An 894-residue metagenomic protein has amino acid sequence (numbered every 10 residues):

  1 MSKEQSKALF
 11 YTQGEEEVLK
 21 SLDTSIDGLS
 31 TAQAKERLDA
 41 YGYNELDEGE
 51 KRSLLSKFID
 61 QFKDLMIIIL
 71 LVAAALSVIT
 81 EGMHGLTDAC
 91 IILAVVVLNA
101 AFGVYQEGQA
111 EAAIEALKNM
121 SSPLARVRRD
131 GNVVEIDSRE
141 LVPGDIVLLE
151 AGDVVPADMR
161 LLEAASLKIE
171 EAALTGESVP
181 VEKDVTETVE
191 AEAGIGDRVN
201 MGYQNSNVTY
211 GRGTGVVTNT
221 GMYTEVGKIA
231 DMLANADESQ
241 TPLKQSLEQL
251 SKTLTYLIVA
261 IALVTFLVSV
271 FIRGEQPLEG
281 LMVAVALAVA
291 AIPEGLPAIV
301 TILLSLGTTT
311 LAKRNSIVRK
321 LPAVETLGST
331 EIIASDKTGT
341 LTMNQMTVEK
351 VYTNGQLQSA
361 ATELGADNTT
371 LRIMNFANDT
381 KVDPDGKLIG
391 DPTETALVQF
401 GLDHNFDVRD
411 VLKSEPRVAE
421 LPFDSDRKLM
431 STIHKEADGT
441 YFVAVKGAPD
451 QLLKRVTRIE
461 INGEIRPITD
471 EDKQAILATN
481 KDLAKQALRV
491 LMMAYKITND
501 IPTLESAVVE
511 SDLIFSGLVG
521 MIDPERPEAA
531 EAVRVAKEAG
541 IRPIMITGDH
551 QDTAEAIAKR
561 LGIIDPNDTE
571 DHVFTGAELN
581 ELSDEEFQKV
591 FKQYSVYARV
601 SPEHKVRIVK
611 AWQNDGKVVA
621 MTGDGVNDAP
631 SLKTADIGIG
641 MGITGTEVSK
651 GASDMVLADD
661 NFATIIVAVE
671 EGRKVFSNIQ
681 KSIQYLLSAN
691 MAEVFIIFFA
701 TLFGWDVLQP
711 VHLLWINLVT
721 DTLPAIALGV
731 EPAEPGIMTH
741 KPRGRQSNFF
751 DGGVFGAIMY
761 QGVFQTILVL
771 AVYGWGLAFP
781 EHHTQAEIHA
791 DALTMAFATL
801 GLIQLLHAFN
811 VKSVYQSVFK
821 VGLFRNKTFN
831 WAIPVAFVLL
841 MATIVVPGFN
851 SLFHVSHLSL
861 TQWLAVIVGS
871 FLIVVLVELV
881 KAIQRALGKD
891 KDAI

Functional and structural regions predicted by a protein language model:
M1-P742, S747-F750, V763, H782 (+2 more regions): Conserved cytosolic headpiece of P-type ATPases
M83, A757-V772: Alpha-helical transmembrane segments of multi-pass integral membrane proteins
T720, T794-A808: Generic alpha-helical transmembrane segments
Y773-L777: Membrane-interface module
Q785: Extended substrate/RNA-proximal surfaces in nucleic-acid metabolism proteins
V811: A C-terminal functional module that forms or caps the active site or interfaces directly with catalytic machinery
